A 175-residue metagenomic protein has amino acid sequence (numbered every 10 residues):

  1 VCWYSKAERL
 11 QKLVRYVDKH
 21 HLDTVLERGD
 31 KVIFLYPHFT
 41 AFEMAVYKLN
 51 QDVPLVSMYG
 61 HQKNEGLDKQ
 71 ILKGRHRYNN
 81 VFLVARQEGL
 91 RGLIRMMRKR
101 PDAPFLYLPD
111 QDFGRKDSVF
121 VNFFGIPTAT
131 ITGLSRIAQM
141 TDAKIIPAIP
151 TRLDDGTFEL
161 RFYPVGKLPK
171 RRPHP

Functional and structural regions predicted by a protein language model:
C2-P175: Soluble catalytic domains of membrane acyltransferases
